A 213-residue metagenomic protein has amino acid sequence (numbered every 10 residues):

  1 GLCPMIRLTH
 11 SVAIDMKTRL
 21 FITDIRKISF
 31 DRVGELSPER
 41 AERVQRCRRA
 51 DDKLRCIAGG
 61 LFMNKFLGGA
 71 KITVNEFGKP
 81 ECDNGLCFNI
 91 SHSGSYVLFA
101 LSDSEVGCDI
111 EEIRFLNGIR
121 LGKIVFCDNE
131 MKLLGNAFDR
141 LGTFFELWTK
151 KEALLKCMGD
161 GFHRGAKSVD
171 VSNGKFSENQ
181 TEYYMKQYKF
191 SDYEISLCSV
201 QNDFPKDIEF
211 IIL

Functional and structural regions predicted by a protein language model:
I6-L213: Core catalytic alpha/beta fold that binds nucleotide/phospho-ligands
